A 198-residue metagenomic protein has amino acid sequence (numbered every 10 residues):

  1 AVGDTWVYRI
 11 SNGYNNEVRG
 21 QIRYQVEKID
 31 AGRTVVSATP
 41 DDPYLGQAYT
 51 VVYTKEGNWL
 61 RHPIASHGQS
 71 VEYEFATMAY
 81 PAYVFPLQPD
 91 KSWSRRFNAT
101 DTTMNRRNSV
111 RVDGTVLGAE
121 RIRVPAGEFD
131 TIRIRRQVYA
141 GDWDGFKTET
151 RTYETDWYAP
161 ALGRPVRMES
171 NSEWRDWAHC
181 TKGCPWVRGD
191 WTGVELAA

Functional and structural regions predicted by a protein language model:
A1-T50, A65, N98-A198: Acidic, serine/threonine-rich low-complexity disordered tracts
A31-R33, T39-K91: An acidic-aromatic
K91-F97: Short glycine/Trp-rich loop-beta-loop segment that forms part of the substrate-binding cleft
